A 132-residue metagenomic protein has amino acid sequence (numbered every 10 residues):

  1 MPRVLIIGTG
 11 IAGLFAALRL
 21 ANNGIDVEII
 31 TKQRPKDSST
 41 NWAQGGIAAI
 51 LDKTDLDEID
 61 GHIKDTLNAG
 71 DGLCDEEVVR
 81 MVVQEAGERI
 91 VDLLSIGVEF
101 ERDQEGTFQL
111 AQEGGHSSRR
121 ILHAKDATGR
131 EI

Functional and structural regions predicted by a protein language model:
P2-R3, I132: Generic low-polarity alpha-helical segments
R3-I29: N-terminal Rossmann-like FAD-binding beta1-loop-alpha1 element of flavoenzymes
T31-I132: Conserved N-terminal/central alpha/beta ligand/cofactor-binding core
